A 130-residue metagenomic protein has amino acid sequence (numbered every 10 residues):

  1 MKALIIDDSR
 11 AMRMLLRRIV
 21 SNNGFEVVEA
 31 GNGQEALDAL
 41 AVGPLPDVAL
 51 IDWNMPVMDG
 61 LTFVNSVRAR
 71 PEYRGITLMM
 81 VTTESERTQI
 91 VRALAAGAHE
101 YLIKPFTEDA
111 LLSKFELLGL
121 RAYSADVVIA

Functional and structural regions predicted by a protein language model:
M14-N22: Charged docking surfaces used in two-component/phosphorelay signaling
E29-V48: Acidic, metal-coordinating helix/loop segments flanking the phosphotransfer/catalytic sites of two-component signaling
M55: Receiver (REC) domain active-site loop signature in two-component systems and cognate sites in sensor histidine kinases
H99: Short, glycine/charged-rich "phosphate-handling" switch motifs in NTP-dependent and phosphotransfer domains
F106-F115: C-terminal output helix
E116-A130: The C-terminal output helix
